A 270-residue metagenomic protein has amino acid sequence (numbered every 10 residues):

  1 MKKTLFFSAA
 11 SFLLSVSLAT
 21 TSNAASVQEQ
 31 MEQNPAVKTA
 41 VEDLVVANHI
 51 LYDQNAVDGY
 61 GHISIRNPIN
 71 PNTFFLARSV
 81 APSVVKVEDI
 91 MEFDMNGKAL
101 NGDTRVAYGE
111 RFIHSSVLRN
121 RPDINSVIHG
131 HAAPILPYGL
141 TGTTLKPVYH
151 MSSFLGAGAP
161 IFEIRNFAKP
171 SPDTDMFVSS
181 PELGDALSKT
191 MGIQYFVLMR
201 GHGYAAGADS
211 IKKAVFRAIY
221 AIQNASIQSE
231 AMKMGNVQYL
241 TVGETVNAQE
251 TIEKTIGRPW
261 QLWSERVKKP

Functional and structural regions predicted by a protein language model:
M1-T4: Positively charged n-region of N-terminal signal peptides that target proteins for export
S8-S17: Bacterial N-terminal signal peptides
V16-S26: Bacterial Sec-dependent signal peptides at the C-terminal "C-region" and cleavage site
A24-P270: Glycine-rich flexible loops
